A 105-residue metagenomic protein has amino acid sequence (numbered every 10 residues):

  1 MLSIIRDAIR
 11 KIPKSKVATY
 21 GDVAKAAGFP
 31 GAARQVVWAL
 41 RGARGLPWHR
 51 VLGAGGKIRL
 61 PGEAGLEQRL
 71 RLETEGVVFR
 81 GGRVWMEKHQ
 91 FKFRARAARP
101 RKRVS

Functional and structural regions predicted by a protein language model:
M1-S105: Nucleic acid-binding interface residues in structured DNA/RNA-binding domains, emphasizing the DNA-engaging scaffolds
